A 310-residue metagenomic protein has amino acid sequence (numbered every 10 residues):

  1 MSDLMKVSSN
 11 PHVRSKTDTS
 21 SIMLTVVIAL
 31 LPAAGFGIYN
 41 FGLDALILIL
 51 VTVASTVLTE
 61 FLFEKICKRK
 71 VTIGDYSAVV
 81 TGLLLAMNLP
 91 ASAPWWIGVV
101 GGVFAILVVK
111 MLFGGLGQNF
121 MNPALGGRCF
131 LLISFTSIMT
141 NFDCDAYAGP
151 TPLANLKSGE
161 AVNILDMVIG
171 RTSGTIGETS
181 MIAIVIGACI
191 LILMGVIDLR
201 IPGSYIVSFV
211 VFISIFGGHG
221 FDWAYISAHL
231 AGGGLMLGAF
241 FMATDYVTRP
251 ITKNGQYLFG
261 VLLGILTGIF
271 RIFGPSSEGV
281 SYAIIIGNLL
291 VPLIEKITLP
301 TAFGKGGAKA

Functional and structural regions predicted by a protein language model:
M1-I22, F273-A310: Cytosolic-side transmembrane-helix boundaries in multi-pass membrane proteins
M1-V57, G307: N-terminal signal-anchor module of multipass membrane proteins
N10, L58-K70, I106-Q118, N122 (+2 more regions): C-terminal ends of transmembrane helices
T25-A33, L48-E60, S77-G82, A86 (+14 more regions): Alpha-helical transmembrane segments in multi-pass membrane proteins
G42-S55, S92-G101, M167, R171-M181 (+1 more regions): Structural signature of hydrophobic alpha-helical transmembrane segments
A78, L83-A146: Membrane-interface helix-loop-helix junctions at boundaries between adjacent transmembrane segments
G117-V185: Long hydrophobic alpha-helical segments that form multi-pass transmembrane helix bundles in integral membrane proteins
F120, A124, P202, S227-L235 (+2 more regions): Loop-to-transmembrane alpha-helix initiation sites
